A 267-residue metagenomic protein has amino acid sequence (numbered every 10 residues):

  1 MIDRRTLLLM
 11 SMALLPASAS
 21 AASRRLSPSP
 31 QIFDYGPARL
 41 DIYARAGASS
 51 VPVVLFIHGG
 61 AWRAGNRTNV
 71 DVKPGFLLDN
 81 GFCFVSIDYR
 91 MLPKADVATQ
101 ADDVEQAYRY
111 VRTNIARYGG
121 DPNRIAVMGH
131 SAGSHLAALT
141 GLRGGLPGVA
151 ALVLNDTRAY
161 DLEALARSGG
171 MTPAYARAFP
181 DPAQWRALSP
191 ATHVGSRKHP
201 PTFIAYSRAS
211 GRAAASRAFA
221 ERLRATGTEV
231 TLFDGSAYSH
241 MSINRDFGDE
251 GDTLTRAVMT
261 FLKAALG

Functional and structural regions predicted by a protein language model:
T6-A22: N-terminal export signals
A22-G47: N-terminal cap/lid segment of alpha/beta-hydrolase-fold proteins
T68-V85: Short amphipathic alpha-helix adjacent to the substrate-entry channel of hydrolases
D96-I115: Alpha/beta-hydrolase active-site loop
N114-R117, N123-R167: Primarily recognizes the serine-hydrolase "nucleophile elbow" in alpha/beta-hydrolase and SGNH/GDSL folds
A151, P182-G211: The feature captures the conserved acid-bearing segment of alpha/beta-hydrolase catalytic domains
L162-H193: Mobile cap/lid helix-loop segments that gate and shape the active-site cleft of serine hydrolases
A205, R224-G267: C-terminal catalytic histidine-bearing segment of alpha/beta-hydrolase fold enzymes
